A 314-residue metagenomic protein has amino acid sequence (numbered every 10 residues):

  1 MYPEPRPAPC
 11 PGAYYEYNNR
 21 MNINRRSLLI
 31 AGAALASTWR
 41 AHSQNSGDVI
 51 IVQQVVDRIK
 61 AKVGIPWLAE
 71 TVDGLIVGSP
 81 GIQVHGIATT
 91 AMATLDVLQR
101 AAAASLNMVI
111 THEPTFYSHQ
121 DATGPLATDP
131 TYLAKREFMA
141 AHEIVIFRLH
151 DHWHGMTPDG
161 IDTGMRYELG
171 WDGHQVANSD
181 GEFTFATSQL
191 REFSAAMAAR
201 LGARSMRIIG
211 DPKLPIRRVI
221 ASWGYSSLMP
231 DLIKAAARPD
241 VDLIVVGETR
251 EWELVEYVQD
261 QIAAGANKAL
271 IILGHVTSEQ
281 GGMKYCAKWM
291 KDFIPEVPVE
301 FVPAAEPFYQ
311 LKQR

Functional and structural regions predicted by a protein language model:
M1-I23: N-terminal secretory signal peptides
N22-R314: Hydrophobic structural segments
